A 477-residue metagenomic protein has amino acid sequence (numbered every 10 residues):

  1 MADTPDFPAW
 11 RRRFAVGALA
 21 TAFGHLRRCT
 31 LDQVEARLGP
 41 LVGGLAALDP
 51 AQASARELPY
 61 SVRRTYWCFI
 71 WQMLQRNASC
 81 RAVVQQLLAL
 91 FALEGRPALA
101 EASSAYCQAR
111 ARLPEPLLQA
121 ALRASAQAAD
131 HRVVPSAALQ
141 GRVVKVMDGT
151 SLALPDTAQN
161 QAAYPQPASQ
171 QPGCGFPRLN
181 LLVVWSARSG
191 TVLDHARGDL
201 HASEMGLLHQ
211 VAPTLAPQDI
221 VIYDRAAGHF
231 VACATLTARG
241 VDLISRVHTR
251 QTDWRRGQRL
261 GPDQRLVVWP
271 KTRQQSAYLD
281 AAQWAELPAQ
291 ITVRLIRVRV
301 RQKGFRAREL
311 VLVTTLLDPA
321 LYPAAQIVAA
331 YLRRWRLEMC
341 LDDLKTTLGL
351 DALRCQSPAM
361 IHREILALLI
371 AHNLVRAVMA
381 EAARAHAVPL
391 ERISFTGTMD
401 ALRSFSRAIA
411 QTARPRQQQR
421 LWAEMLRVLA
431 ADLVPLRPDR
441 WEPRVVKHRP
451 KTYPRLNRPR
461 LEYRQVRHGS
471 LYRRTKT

Functional and structural regions predicted by a protein language model:
M1-Q86, L99, R110-L113, A120-A124 (+4 more regions): Single, function-defining residue in the core of a domain
A89-C107: Short, basic interhelical loop/turn and adjoining N-cap of the next helix at nucleic-acid- or acidic-partner-contacting
S136: Noncatalytic carbohydrate-binding groove/subsite architecture in carbohydrate-active enzymes
